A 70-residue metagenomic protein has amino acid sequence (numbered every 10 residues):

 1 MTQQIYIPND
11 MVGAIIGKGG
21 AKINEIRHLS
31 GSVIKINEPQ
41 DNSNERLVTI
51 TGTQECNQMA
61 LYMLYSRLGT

Functional and structural regions predicted by a protein language model:
M1-D10, E25, L29, V33 (+1 more regions): Long, compositionally biased intrinsically disordered regions
G13-A14: Short beta-strands and strand-coil junctions in structured, solvent-facing domains, enriched
G17-G20, G52: Periodic glycine anchor positions in long extracellular repeat architectures
